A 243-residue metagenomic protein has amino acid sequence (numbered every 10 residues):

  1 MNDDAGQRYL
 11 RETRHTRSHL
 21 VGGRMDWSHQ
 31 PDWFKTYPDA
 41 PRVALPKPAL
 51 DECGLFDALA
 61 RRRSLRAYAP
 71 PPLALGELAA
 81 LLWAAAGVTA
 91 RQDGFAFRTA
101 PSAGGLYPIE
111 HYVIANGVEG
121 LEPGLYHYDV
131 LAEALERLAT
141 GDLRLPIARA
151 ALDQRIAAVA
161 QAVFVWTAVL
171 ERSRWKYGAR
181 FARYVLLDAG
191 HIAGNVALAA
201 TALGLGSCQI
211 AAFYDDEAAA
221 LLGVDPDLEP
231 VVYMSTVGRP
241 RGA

Functional and structural regions predicted by a protein language model:
M1-W166, L170-E171, A189, A212-A243: N-terminal accessory segments that position/regulate proteins before the catalytic core
R172-K176: Short acidic/His/Gly/Ser-rich catalytic and metal-binding motifs that mark active-site loops of diverse hydrolases
R180-D188: Short pre-catalytic strand/loop immediately N-terminal to key active-site residues, enriched for Gly-Thr
A193: C-terminal substrate/ligand-recognition segments
G204: Structured binding elements
